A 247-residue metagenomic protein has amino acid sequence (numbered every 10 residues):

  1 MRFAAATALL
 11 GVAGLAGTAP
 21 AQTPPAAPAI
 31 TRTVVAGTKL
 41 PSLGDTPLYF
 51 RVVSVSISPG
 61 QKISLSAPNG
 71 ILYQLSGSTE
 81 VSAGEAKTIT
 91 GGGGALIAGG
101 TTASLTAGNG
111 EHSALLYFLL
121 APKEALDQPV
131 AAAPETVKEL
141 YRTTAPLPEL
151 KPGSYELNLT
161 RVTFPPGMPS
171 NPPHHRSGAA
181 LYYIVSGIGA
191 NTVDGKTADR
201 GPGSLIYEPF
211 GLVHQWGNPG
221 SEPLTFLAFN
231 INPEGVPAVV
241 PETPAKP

Functional and structural regions predicted by a protein language model:
A4-G14: Bacterial N-terminal signal peptides
P20-S54, K62, K87-G99, S104 (+2 more regions): A short, N-terminal "cap"/entry segment at the start of jelly-roll beta-barrel domains of the cupin/DSBH fold
P47-L48, S58-Y73, S154-Y155, G167-Y183: A short beta-loop-beta micro-motif enriched in histidine and acidic residues
V53, G70, E85-A86, T160 (+4 more regions): Short, conserved secondary-structure segments in the cores of folded domains
S56, Y73, T88-I89, L96 (+3 more regions): Residue-level "contact hotspot" at macromolecular interaction interfaces
I63-L65, V81-S82, T102-G110, P172 (+2 more regions): Short beta-strand His + acidic residue motifs that chelate non-heme Fe in jelly-roll/DSBH and cupin folds
A67-E85, S177-D194: Glycine- and acidic-residue-biased ligand/ion/polar-headgroup-sensing regions
G84-T102, D194-L212: Short acidic-glycine-tyrosine-enriched beta hairpin
